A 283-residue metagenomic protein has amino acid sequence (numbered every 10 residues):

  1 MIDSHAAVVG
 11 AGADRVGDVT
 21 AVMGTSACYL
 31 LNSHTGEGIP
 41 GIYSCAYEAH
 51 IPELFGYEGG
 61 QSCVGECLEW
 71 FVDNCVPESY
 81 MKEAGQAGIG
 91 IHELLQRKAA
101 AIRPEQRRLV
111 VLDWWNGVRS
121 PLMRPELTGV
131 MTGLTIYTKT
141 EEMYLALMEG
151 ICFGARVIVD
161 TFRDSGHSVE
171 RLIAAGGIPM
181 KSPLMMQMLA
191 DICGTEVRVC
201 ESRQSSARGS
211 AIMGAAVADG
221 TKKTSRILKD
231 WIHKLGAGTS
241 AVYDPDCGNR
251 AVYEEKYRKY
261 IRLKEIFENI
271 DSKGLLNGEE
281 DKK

Functional and structural regions predicted by a protein language model:
M1-I173, I178-K283: Active-site core segments that coordinate phosphate-bearing ligands/cofactors across diverse enzyme families
